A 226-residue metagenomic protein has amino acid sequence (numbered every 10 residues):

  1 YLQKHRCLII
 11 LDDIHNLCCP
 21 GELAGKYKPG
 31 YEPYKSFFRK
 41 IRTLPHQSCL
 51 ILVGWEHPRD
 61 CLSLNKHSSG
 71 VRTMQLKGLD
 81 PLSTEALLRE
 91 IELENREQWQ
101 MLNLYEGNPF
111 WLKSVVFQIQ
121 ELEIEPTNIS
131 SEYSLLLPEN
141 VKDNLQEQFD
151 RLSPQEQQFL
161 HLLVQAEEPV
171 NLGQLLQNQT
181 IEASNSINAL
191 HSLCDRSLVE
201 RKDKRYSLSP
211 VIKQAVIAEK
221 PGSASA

Functional and structural regions predicted by a protein language model:
Y1-A86, E90-R96: A conserved switch/coupling segment of P-loop NTPase cores
L17-P20, P58-L62, S83, P109-S114 (+4 more regions): Short catalytic/ligand-binding loop motif for oxyanion handling, primarily in non-cytosolic enzymes, centered on
P29-P33, L79, L93, G107 (+2 more regions): Soluble or luminal CAZymes and related metallo-dependent hydrolases
Y34-R42, L102, F149, L190: Short amphipathic alpha-helical segments and helix-helix/interface helices
W55, K142-P221: C-terminal boundary/linker of central alpha/beta nucleotide-binding cores
E56, K66-S69, P81, L93-E139 (+3 more regions): Amphipathic alpha-helical "lid/sensor" segments that cap RecA-like P-loop NTPase cores
E94-M101, A183-A189, A224-S225: Short, surface-exposed acidic
N108, S223-A226: Leucine-rich, amphipathic alpha-helical/linker segments
